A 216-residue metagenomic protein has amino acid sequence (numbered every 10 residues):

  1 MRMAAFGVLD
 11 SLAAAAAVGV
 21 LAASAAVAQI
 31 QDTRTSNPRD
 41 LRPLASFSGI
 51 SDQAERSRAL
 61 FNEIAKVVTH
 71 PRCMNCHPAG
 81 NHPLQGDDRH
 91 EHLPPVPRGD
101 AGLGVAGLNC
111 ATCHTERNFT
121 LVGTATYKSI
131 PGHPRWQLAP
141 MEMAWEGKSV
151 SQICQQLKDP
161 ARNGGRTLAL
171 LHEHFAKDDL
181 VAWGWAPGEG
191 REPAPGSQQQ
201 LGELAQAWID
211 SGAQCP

Functional and structural regions predicted by a protein language model:
R2-A59, P71-N75, A79-L84, G202-P216: Post-cleavage N-terminal segment of exported redox proteins
A4, V8, V18-V20, V27 (+6 more regions): Extended aliphatic helical segments
L9-L12, Q31, P38, P43 (+6 more regions): Proline-rich intrinsically disordered, low-complexity coils
S46-V67, P83, D87-L103: Electrostatic cytochrome c docking/interface patches
F47, S51, E55, N62 (+3 more regions): C-type cytochrome heme-c attachment and multiheme electron-transfer modules
P71-G80, G107-R117: The canonical Cys-X-X-Cys-His
H77-A79, Q85-R89, L121-T126: Short, solvent-exposed loop/turn and secondary-structure capping segments
V96-T115, K148-Q152: Short, Lys/Arg-enriched charge-dense amphipathic segments
